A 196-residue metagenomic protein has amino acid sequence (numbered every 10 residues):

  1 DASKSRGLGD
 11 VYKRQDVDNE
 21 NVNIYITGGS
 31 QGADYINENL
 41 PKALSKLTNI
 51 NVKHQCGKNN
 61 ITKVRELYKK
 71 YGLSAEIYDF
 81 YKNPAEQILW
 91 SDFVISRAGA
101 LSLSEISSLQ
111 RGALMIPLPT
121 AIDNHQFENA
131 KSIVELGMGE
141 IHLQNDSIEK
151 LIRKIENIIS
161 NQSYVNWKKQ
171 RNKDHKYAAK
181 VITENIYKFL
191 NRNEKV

Functional and structural regions predicted by a protein language model:
D1-Y12: Single conserved hydrophobic/aromatic residue that forms the stacking wall/gate of nucleotide- or nucleobase-binding
D16-V94, F127-A130, H142-L151: Donor-nucleotide binding loops and adjacent catalytic segments primarily of GT-B fold Leloir glycosyltransferases
V17-E20, E140, N145-Y177, K188 (+1 more regions): Conserved donor-nucleotide binding/catalytic region of nucleotide-linked donor-dependent transferases
F80-K82, A100, L118-I122: Short, acidic/turn-prone active-site loops that include or flank metal/cofactor- and phosphate-binding residues
I88, I106-S107, L114, V134: Short alpha-helix at the nucleotide-sugar/activated-sugar donor binding site of glycosyltransferases and closely
L89-S104, R111: Acidic donor-binding loop of glycosyltransferase active sites
S96, G112-D123: Short hydrophobic beta-strand element within catalytic cores of glycosyltransferases and related nucleotide-activated
A113, A130-Q144, N157: A short acidic/histidine/glycine-rich donor-binding loop in glycosyltransferase catalytic cores
